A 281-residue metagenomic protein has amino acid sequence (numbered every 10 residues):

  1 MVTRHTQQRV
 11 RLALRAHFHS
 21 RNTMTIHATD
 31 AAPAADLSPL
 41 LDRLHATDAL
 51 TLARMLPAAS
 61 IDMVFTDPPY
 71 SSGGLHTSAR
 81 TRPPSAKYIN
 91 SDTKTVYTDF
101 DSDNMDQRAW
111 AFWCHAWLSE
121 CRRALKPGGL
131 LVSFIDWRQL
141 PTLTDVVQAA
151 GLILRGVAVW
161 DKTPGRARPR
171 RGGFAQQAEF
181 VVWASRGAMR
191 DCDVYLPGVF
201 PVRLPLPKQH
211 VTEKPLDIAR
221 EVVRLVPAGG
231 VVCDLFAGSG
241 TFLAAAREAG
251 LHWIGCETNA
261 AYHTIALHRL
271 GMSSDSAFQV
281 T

Functional and structural regions predicted by a protein language model:
M1-R166, G172, Q176, S185-T281: S-adenosyl-L-methionine-dependent nucleic acid methyltransferase catalytic domains
V181: Short hydrophobic/aromatic beta-strand element in the GNAT-like acyltransferase core that lines or flanks the acyl-donor
